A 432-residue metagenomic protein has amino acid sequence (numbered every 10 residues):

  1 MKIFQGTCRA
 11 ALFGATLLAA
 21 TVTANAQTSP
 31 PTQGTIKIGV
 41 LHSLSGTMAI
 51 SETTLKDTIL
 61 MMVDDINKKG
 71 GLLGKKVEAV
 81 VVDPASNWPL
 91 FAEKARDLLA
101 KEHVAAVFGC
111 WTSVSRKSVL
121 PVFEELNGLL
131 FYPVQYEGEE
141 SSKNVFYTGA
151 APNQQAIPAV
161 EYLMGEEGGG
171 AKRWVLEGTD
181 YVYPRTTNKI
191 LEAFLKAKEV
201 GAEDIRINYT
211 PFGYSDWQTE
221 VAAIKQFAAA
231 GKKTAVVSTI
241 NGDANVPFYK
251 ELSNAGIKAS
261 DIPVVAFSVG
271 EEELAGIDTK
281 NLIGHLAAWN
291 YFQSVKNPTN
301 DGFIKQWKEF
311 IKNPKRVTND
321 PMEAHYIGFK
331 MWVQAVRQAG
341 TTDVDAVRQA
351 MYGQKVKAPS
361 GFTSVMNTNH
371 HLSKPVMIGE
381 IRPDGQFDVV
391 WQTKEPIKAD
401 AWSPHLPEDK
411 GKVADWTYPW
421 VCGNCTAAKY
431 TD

Functional and structural regions predicted by a protein language model:
M1-K37, V421-D432: Short, low-complexity disordered leader/linker segments with a strong preference for bacterial N-terminal type II
A26-V40, K68-K76, M164-K172: Immediate post-signal peptide segment of exported/extracytoplasmic ligand-binding proteins
T28, T35, I50-D57, K69-E140 (+4 more regions): Beta-alpha junction/loop-to-helix N-cap segments that form part of ligand/metal-binding clefts
P30-T58, V82-P89, W111-V114, T179-R185 (+2 more regions): Extracytoplasmic "Venus flytrap"
I36, G353-D432: Solvent-exposed, acidic/polar segments of extracytosolic/periplasmic ligand-binding ectodomains
E93, E137, N144-A255, S294-G302 (+1 more regions): Extracellular/periplasmic Venus flytrap/periplasmic-binding protein
L98-W111, F131-P133, R173-G178, G231-G242 (+4 more regions): Periplasmic-binding protein-like
E251-Y326, V336-T342, T393-A428: Extracellular/periplasmic periplasmic-binding protein-like sensory domains
